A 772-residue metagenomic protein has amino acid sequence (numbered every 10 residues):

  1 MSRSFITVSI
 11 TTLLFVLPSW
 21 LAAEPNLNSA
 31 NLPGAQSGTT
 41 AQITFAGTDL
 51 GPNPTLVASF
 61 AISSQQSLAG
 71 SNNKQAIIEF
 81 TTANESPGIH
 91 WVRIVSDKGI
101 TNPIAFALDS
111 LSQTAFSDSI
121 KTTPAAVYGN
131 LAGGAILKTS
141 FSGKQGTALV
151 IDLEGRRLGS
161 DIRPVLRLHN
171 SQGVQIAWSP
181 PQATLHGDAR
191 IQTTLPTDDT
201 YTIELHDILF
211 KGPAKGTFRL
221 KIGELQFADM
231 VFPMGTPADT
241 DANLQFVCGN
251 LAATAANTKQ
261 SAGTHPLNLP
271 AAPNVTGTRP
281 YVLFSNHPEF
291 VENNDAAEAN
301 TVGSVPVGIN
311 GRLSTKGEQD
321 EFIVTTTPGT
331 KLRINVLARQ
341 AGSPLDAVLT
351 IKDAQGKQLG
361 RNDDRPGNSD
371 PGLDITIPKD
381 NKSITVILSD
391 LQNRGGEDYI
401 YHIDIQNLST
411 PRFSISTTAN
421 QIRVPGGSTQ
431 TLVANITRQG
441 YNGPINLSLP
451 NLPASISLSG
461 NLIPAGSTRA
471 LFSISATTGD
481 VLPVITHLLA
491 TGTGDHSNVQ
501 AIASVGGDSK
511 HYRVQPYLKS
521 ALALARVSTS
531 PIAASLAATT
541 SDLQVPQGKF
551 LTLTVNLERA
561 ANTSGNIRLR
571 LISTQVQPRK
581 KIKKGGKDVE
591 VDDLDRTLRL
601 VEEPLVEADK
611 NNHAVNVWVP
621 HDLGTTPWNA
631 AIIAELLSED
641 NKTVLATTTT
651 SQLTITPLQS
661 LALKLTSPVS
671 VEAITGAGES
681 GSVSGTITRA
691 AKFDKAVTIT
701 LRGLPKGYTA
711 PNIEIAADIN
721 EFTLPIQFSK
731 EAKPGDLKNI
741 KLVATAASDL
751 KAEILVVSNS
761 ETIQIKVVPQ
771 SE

Functional and structural regions predicted by a protein language model:
M1-F5: Positively charged n-region of N-terminal signal peptides that target proteins for export
V8-S19: Bacterial N-terminal signal peptides
A23-A132, E204-S314, S389-G395, Y399-I400 (+6 more regions): Ser/Thr/Pro-rich low-complexity tracts
E24-Q75, T81-A83, I94-D97, G129-T217 (+11 more regions): Acidic, Ser/Thr/Pro-rich low-complexity intrinsically disordered segments
S29-L32, V231-P233, T417-N420, L458-G460 (+4 more regions): Surface-exposed, proline-enriched loop/turn segments that connect beta strands in immunoglobulin-like
T39-I43, P87-W91, T240-L244, T264-N268 (+10 more regions): Short, solvent-exposed loop/turn segments enriched in Ser/Thr/Gly
L68-K74, A183-H186, L195-P196, R365-S369 (+10 more regions): Short proline/glycine- and polar residue-rich coil/turn motifs
T81-P87, T194-D198, F210, T258-T264 (+9 more regions): Short, surface-exposed loop/turn segments at beta-strand-coil junctions that are enriched for proline with nearby
